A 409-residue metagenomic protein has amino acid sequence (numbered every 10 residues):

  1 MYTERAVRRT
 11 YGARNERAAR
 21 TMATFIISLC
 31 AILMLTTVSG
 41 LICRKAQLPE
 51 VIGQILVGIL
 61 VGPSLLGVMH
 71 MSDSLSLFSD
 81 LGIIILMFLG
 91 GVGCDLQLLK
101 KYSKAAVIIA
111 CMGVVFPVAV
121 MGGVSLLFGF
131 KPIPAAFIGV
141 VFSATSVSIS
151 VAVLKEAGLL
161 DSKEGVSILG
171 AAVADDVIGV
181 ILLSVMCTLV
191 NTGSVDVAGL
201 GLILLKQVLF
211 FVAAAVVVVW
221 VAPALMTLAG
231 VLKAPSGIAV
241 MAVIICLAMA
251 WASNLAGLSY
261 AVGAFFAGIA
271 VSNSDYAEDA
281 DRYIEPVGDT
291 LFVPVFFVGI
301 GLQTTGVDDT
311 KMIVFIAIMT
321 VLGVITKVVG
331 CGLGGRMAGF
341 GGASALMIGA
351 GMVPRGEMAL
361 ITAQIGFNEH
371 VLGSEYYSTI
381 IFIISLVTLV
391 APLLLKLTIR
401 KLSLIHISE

Functional and structural regions predicted by a protein language model:
M22-A31, S72-F88, P132-T145, I203-A213 (+3 more regions): Structural signature of hydrophobic alpha-helical transmembrane segments
L29-L41, A174-D279, Y283-L291, V295: Core mid-bundle transmembrane helix pairs that form the ion/substrate translocation pathway in diverse multi-pass
V38-I52, L127, K131, A248-V262 (+2 more regions): Flexible hinge motifs at transmembrane-helix junctions and intramembrane kinks/re-entrant loops in multi-pass membrane
I42, K104-L159, I300-V307, K311-L402: Transmembrane alpha-helices that form the ion-translocation and gating core of multi-pass ion transport proteins
C43-E50, V68-F78, G93-I109, F130-P132 (+7 more regions): Interfacial helix-loop-helix linkers and transmembrane-helix boundary segments in multi-pass membrane proteins
Q54-S64, I109-G122, G170-S184, A234-A250 (+2 more regions): Small-residue-rich segments of transmembrane alpha-helices in multi-pass membrane proteins, especially helix faces
V57-V61, S76-Y102, C187, V217-V218 (+5 more regions): Hydrophobic transmembrane alpha-helices of secondary-active transporters and Na+-translocating membrane complexes
I405-E409: Conserved small/polar residues in nucleotide/adenosyl-binding loops
